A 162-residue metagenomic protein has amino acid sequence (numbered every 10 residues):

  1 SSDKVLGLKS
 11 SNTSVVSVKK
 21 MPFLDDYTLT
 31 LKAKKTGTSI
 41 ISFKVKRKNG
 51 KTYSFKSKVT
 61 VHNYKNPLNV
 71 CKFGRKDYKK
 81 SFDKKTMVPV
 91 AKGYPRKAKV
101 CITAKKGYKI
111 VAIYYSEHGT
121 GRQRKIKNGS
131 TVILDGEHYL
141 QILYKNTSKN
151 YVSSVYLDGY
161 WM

Functional and structural regions predicted by a protein language model:
S1-M162: Extracytoplasmic soluble-region selector
